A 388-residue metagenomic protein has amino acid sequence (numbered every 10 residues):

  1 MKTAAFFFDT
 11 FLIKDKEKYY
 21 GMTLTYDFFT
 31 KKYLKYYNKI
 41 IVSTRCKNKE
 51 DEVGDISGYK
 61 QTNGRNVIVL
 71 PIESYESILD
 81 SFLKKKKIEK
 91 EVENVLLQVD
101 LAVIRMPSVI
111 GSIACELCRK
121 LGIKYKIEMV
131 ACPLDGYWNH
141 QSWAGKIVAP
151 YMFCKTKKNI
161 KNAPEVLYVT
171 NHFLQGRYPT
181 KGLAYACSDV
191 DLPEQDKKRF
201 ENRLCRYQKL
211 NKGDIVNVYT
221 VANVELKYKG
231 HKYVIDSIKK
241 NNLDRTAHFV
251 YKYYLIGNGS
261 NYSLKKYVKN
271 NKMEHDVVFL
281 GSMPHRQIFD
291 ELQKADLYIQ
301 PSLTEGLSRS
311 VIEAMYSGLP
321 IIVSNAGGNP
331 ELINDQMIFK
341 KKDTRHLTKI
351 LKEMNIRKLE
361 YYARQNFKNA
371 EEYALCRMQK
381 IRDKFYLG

Functional and structural regions predicted by a protein language model:
L96, S282-M283, D290-A295: Short alpha-helical donor nucleotide-sugar binding micro-motif in glycosyltransferases
P150-C205: A short, active-site helix/loop in glycosyltransferases that binds the activated sugar's phosphate group
R206-K229, I235-I238: Conserved donor-binding/catalytic core segment of Leloir-type glycosyltransferases
K265-M283: Nucleotide-activated donor-binding/catalytic signature segment of Leloir-type glycosyltransferases, i.e., the conserved
L303: Aromatic "clamp/platform" in nucleotide-sugar-dependent glycosyltransferases that forms part of the donor/acceptor
V311, P320-V323: Short hydrophobic beta-strand element within catalytic cores of glycosyltransferases and related nucleotide-activated
Q336-R345, K352-K358: Conserved acidic donor-binding segment of nucleotide-sugar-dependent glycosyltransferases
K358-G388: A charged, aromatic-enriched C-terminal amphipathic alpha-helix characteristic of glycosyltransferases across folds
